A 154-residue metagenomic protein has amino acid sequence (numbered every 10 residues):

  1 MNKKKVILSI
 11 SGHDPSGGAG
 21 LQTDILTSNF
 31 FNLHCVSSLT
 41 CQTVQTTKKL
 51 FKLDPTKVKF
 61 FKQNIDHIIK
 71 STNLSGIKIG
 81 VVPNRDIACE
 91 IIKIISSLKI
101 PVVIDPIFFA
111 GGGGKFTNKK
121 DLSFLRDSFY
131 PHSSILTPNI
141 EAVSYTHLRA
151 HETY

Functional and structural regions predicted by a protein language model:
M1-S75, R149: Small-residue (G/A/S/T)-rich helix-start motifs and N-terminal tracts that mark the onset
V6, K57-N64, N84-I91, D121 (+1 more regions): General structural feature for long, well-ordered alpha-helical segments within catalytic domains of soluble enzymes
V36-L39, V103-D105, S133-I140: Non-cysteine beta-strand/loop elements that form the S-adenosyl-L-methionine
T43-F51, A110-K115, S144-Y145: A short acidic, helix-capping loop that chelates divalent metal ions and anchors anionic groups
S75-G76, I135: Residues at the N-termini of beta-strands
G76-I95, P101-D121: Glycine/small-residue-rich loop that forms an oxyanion/phosphate-binding "nest" at active or ligand-binding sites
F129-Y130: A conserved, positively charged/aromatic
H147-Y154: Single conserved hydrophobic/aromatic residue that forms the stacking wall/gate of nucleotide- or nucleobase-binding
